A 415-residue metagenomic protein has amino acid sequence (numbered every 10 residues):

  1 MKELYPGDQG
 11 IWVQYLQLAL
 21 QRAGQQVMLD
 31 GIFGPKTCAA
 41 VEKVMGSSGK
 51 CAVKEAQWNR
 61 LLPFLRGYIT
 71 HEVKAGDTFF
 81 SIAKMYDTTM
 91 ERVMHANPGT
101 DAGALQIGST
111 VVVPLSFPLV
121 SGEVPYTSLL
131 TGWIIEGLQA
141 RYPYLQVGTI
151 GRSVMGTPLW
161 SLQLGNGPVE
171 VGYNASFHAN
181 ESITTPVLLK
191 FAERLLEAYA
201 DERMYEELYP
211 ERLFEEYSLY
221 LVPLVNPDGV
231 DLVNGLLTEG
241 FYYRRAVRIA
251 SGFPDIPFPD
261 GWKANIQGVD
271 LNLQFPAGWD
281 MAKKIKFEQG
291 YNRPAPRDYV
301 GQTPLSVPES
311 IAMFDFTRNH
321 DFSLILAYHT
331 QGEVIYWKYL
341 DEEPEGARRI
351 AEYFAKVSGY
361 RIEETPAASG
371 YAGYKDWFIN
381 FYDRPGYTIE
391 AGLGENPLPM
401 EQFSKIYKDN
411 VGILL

Functional and structural regions predicted by a protein language model:
M1-P35, P63-D87, S109, L115-P118: Primarily a LysM-type cell-wall glycan-binding module
E3, S81, R92, V112-P158: Short glycine- and acidic-rich boundary segments immediately preceding or forming the N-terminal edge of structured
P35-G46: Short, solvent-exposed alpha-helical surface patches in non-cytosolic proteins
E72-F80, E91, V112-V120, M281-L415: C-terminal accessory segments enriched in acidic
P143-Q146, T157, P168-E170, E215-Y220 (+3 more regions): Loop/turn elements at helix/coil->beta-strand transitions in domains of secreted/extracellular proteins
W160-V169, S176: Short beta-strand-to-loop junctions in surface cap/lid or active-site-entrance loops
P168, S182-I183, L188-Y336, P344 (+1 more regions): Active-site/substrate-binding loop(s) of hydrolase catalytic cores
